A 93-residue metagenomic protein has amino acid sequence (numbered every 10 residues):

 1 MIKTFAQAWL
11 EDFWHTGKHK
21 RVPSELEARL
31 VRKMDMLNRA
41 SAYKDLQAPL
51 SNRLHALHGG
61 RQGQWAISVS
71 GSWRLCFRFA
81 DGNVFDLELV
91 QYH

Functional and structural regions predicted by a protein language model:
M1, W9, K18, A42 (+2 more regions): Glycine-rich, flexible loop/turn motifs
M1-K33: Arg/Lys-rich, positively charged N-terminal/basic patches that mediate binding to nucleic acids
M34-L37, S41-A42: Basic, amphipathic alpha-helical segments enriched in Lys/Arg and hydrophobic/aromatic residues
A42-W65: A short, surface-exposed loop/turn module that caps and links secondary-structure elements
H58, W65-H93: Enriched for short, Lys/Arg-rich terminal
